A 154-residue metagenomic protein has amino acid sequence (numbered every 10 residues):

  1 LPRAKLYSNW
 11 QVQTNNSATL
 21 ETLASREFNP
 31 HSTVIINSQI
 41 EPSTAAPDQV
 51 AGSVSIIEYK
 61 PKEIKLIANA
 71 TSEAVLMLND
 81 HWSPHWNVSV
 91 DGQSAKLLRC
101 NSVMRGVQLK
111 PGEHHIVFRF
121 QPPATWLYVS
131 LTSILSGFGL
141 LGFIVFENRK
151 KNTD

Functional and structural regions predicted by a protein language model:
L1-R26: Contiguous hydrophobic, core-forming segments of folded domains
R26-D154: Active-site-proximal, structured, solvent-exposed surfaces of multi-pass membrane proteins that position macromolecular
